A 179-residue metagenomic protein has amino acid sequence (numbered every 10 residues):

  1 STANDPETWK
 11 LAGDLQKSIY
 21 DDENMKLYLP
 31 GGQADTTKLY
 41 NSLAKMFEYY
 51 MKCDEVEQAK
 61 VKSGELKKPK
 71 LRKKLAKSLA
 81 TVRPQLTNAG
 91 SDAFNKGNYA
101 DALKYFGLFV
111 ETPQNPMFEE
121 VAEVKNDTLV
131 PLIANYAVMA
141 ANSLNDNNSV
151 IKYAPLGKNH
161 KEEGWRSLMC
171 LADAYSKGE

Functional and structural regions predicted by a protein language model:
S1-A12: N-terminal targeting signals for Sec/Tat export/insertion, comprising classic cleavable signal peptides
T2-A3, Q58, Q114, K161-E163: Short coil turns that delineate tetratricopeptide repeat
T8, L15, D92, M139-S143 (+1 more regions): Residue-level signature for tetratricopeptide repeat
L15-A137: Short coil/linker segments at helix-helix boundaries
P30-G31, L43-Y49, N147-K158, E179: Alpha-helical repeat scaffolds
A100-K104, V138, N142-N148, K152: A "functional boundary" signal
V138, K158-E163, S167-E179: Extended amphipathic alpha-helical coiled-coil/heptad-repeat regions
